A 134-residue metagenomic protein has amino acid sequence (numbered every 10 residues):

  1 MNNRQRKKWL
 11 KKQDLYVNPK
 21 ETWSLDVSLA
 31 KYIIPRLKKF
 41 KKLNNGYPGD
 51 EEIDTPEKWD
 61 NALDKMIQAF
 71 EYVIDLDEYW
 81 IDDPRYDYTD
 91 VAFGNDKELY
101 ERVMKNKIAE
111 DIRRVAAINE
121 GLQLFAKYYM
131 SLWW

Functional and structural regions predicted by a protein language model:
M1-N2, V17, L25, D82 (+1 more regions): Intrinsic-disorder/low-complexity regions
N3-K11, P35, E98, N106 (+2 more regions): Basic, mixed-charge low-complexity alpha-helical segments
N3-R6, A30, L63, K97 (+2 more regions): Short amphipathic alpha-helical segments that mediate assembly, nucleic-acid/protein binding, or membrane association
R6-Y72: Extended, charge-biased low-complexity segments that typically form long amphipathic alpha-helices/coiled-coils
V17, G46, D50, E101 (+2 more regions): General secondary-structure edge motif
G46, Y72-Y79, S131-W134: Intrinsically disordered or highly flexible coil/loop and linker segments, enriched in small and charged/polar residues
L63-E110: Compositionally biased, intrinsically disordered low-complexity regions enriched for acidic
R102-W134: Acidic, proline/glycine-rich low-complexity IDRs
